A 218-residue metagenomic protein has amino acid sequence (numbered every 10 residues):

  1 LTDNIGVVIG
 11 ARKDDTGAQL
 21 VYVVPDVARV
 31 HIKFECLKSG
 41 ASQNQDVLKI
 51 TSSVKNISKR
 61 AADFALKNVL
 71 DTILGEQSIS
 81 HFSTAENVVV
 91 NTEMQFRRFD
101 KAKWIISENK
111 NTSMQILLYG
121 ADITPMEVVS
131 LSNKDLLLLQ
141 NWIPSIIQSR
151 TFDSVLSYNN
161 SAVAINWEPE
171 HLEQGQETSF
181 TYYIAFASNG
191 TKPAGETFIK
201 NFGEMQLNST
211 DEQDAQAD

Functional and structural regions predicted by a protein language model:
L1-K49, A65, G75, Y158-V163: Extended, loop-rich substrate-binding clefts of extracytoplasmic carbohydrate-active enzymes
D26, N44-K49, A61-D63, K67-Q77 (+1 more regions): Beta-strand-rich recognition/accessory modules
G40, V54, E170: Conserved aromatic-histidine-acidic binding/catalytic patches
N44-D46, S58, E86-V88: Short, well-structured alpha-helical patches and their helix-loop capping segments that border functional surfaces
S52-R60: Asparagine-centered strand-capping/turn motif at beta-strand->loop junctions
V54, K67-V90, M94: Extracytoplasmic, non-cytosolic globular domains
T84-S130: Active-site/ligand-binding surface loops and adjacent short beta/alpha elements that line catalytic pockets across
